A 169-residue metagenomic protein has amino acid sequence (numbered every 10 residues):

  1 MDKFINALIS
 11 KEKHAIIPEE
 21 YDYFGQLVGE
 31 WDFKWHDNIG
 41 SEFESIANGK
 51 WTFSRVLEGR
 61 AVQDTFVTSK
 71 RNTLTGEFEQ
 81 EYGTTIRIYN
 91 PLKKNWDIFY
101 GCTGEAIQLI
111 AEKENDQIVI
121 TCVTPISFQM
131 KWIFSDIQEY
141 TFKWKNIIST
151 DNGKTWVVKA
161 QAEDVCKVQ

Functional and structural regions predicted by a protein language model:
M1-E44, T52, V168-Q169: Amphipathic/hydrophobic helical signal segments and adjacent flexible N-terminal regions that mediate secretion
A15, N152-V158: A short acidic/glycine-rich loop-to-helix N-cap element
I16-I17, N38-I133: Central antiparallel beta-sheet cores of small beta-barrel/beta-sandwich binding domains
S135-Y140: Beta-rich strand-turn-strand
I147-T150: Conserved Ser/Thr-centered positions that define the repeating blades of beta-propeller domains
E163-V165: Short beta-strand edge segments in extracellular beta-sheet folds
